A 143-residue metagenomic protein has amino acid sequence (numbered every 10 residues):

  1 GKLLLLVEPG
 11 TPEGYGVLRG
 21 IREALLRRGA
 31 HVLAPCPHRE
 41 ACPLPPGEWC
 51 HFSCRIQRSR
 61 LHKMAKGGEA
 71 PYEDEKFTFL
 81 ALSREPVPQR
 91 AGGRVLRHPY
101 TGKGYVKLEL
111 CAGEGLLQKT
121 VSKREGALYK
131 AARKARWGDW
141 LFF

Functional and structural regions predicted by a protein language model:
G1-E13, H31-P35: Conserved beta-strand signature within the Rossmann-like core of class I S-adenosyl-L-methionine
G1-K2, L18, G68: Charged, low-complexity, helix-prone segments enriched in Lys/Glu/Asp/Gln
P12, E40, V87: Surface-exposed, flexible loop/turn segments at secondary-structure boundaries
G14, L18-R19, E75: Active-site-proximal structural scaffolding
V17-A41, P46-S59: Conserved Class I S-adenosyl-L-methionine
F52, I56-F143: C-terminal lobe and adjacent flexible extensions of AdoMet/dcAdoMet transferase-like proteins
